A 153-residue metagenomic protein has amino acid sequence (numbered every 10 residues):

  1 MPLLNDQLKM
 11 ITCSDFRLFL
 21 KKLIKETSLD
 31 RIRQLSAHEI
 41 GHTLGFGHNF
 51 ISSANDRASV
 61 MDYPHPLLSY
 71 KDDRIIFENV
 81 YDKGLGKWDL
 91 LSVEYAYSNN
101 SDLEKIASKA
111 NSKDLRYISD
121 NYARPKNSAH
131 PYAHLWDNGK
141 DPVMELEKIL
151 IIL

Functional and structural regions predicted by a protein language model:
M1-S36, T43, P66-Y70: Metzincin-family zinc-dependent endopeptidase catalytic domain
L23, T27, N55-L153: Conserved catalytic/binding loops enriched for acidic/polar residues
I24, L35, N49-F50, D82: Generic structural signal for short, flexible, solvent-exposed coil/loop and linker residues
I32, H48, S52, H65: Active-site proximal loops enriched in glycine and acidic residues that flank catalytic Cys/His/Asp and coordinate
I40-N55: Catalytic Zn2+-binding segment of zinc metalloproteases
